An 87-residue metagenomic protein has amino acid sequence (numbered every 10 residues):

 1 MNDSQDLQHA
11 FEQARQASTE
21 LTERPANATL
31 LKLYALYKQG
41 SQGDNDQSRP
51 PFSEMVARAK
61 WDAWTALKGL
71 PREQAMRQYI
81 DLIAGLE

Functional and structural regions predicted by a protein language model:
M1-E87: A charge-rich, low-complexity, intrinsically flexible signal that marks solvent-exposed coils, linkers, repeats
